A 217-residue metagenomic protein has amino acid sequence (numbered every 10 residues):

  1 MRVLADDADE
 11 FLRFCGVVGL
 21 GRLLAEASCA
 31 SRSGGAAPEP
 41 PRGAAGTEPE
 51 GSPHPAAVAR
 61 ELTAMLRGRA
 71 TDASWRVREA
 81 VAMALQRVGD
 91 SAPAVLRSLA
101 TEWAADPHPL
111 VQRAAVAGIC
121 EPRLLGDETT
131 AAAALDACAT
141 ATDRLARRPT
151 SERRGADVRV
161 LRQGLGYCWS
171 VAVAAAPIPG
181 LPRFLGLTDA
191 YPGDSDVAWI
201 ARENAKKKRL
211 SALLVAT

Functional and structural regions predicted by a protein language model:
M1-C29, G43, G51-T217: Alpha-helical scaffold domains
S33-E48: Compositionally biased, low-complexity flexible segments
